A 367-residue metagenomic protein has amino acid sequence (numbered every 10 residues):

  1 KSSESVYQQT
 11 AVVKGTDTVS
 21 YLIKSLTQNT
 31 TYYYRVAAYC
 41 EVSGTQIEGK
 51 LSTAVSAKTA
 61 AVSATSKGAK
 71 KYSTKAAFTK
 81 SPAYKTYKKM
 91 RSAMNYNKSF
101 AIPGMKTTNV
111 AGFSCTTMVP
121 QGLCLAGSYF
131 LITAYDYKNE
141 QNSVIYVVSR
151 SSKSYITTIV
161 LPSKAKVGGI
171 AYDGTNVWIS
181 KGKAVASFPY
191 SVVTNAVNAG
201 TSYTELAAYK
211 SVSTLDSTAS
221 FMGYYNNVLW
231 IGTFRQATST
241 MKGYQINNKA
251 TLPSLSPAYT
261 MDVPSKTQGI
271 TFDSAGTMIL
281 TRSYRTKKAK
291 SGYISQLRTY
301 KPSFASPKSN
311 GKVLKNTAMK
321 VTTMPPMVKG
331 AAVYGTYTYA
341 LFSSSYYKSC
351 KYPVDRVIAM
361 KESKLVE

Functional and structural regions predicted by a protein language model:
K1-Q28: Recognizes extended acidic, P/S/T-rich segments that occur within or adjacent to Ig-like beta-sandwich modules
Q28, C40-S63: Extracellular fibronectin type III
Y34-R35: Hydrophobic beta-strand segments within extracellular beta-sandwich modules
A61-A111, I358-E367: Sequence/structural signature of beta-propeller modules and their immediately flanking N-terminal secretory/stalk
P103-Q141: Beta-strand-rich domains and repeat architectures in extracellular enzymes and scaffolds, especially beta-propellers
C115-G122, K164-A171, S211-Y224, V263-F272 (+1 more regions): Repeated scaffold domains used in trafficking and secretory/extracellular systems, primarily beta-propellers
M261-S309, M327-K329: Loop/turn-rich, solvent-exposed surfaces of beta-rich toroidal or solenoidal domains
P307-Y334: Conserved blade-ending motifs and adjacent loop-strand segments that build the rim/top face of beta-propeller domains
